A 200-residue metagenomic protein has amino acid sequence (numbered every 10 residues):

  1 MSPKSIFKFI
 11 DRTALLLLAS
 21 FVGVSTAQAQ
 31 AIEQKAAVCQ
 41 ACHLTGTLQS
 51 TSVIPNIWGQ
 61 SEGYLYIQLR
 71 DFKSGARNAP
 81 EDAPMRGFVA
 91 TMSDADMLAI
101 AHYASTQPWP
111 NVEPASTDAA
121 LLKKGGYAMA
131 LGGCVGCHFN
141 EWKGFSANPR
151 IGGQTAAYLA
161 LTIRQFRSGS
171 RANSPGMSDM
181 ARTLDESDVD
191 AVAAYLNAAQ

Functional and structural regions predicted by a protein language model:
S2-A14: Bacterial N-terminal signal peptides that target proteins for export
D11-G23: Bacterial N-terminal signal peptides
A27-T47, W58, S116-N140, T155: Sequence/structural segment immediately N-terminal to covalent heme-attachment motifs in c-type and related
Q34-A37, S52, P80, A95-L98: Extracytoplasmic
L44-N78, R86-T91, Y127, F139-S168 (+2 more regions): Gly/Gly-Pro-rich "capping" loops immediately C-terminal to redox-active cysteine motifs in periplasmic/lumenal
P80-F88, E113-A119, S174-M180: Short, tandemly repeated low-complexity microdomains enriched for cysteine and small residues
V89-V112, A157, R182-Q200: C-terminal capping alpha-helices of c-type cytochrome domains
